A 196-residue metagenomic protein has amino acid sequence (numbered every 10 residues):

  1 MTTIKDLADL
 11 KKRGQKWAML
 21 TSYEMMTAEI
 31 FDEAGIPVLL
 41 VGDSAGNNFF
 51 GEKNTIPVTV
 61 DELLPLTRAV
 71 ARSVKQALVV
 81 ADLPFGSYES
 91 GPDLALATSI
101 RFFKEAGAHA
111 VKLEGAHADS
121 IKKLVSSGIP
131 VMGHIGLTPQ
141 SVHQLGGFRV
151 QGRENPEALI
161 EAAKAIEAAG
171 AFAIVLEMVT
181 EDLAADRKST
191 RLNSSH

Functional and structural regions predicted by a protein language model:
T2-S189: Alpha/beta enzyme core
T190-H196: Conserved small/polar residues in nucleotide/adenosyl-binding loops
